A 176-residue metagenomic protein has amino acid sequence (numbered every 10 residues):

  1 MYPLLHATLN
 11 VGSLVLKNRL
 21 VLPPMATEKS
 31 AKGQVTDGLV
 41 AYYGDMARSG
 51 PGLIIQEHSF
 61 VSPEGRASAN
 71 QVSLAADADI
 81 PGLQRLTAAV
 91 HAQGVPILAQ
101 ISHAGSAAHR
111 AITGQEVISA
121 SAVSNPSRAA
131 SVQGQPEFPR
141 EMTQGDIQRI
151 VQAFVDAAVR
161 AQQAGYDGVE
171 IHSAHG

Functional and structural regions predicted by a protein language model:
M1-A104, I150: N-terminal capping/small domains of soluble enzymes
Y2, Y42-Y43, F154, Y166 (+1 more regions): Aromatic side chains
K17-N18, S49-S59, I118-A129, G168-G176: Short coil-to-beta-strand
S30, G165-G168: Hydrophobic alpha-helical elements and their junctions with loops/disorder across both membrane and soluble proteins
V35, A67, R110-I112, A174: A generic "cationic amphipathic patch" detector
A88, S102-Q162, Y166: Non-globular sequence segments
A99, A164, H172: Active-site-proximal segments of metal-dependent phosphoesterases and phosphodiesterases across multiple
